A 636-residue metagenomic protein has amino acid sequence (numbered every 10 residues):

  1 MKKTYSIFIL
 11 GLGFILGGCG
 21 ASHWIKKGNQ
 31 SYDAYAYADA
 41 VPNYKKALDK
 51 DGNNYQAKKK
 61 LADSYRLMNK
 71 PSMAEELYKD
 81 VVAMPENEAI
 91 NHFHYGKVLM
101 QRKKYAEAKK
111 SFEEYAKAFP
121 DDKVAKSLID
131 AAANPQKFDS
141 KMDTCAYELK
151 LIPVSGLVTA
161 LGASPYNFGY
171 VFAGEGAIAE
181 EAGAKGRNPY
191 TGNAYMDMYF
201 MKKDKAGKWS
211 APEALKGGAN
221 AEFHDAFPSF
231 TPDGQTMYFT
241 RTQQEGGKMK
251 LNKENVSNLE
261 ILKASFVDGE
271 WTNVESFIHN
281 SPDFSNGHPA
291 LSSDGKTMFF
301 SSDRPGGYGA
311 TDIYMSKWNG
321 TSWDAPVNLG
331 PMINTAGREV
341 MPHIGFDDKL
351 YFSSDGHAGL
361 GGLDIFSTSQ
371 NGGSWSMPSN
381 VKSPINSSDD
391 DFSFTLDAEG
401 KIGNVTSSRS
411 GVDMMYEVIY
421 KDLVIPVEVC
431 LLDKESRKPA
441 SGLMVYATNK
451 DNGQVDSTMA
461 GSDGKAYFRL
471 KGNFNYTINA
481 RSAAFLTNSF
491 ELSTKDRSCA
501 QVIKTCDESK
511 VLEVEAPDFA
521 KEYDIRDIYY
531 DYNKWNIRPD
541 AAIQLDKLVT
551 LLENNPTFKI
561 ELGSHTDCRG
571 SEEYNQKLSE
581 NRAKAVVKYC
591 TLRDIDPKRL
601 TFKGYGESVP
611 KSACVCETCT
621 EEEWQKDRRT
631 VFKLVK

Functional and structural regions predicted by a protein language model:
K2-I7, G18-E561, T566-K636: N-terminal targeting segments with Sec-dependent signals, encompassing both cleavable signal peptides and non-cleavable
I9-I15: Bacterial N-terminal signal peptides
